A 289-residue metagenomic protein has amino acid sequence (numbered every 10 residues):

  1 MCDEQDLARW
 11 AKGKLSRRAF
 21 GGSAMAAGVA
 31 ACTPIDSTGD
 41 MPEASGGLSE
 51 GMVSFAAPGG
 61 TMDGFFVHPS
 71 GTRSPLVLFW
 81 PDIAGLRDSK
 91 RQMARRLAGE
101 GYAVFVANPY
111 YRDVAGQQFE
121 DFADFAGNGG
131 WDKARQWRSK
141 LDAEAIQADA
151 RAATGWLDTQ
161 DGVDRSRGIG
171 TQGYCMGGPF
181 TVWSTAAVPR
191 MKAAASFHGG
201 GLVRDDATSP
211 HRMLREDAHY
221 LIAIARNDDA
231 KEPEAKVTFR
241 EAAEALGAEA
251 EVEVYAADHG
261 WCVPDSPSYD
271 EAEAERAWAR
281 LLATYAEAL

Functional and structural regions predicted by a protein language model:
M1-L15: N-terminal secretory signal peptides
L15-A30: N-terminal export leaders
T38-P69: N-terminal cap/lid segment of alpha/beta-hydrolase-fold proteins
S74-D82: Short beta-strand element of the alpha/beta-hydrolase
F122-G170: Gly/Ser-rich "nucleophile elbow"/oxyanion-hole loop immediately N-terminal to the catalytic nucleophile in hydrolases
R151-P210: Primarily recognizes the serine-hydrolase "nucleophile elbow" in alpha/beta-hydrolase and SGNH/GDSL folds
G200-V254: The feature captures the conserved acid-bearing segment of alpha/beta-hydrolase catalytic domains
E249-L289: C-terminal catalytic histidine-bearing segment of alpha/beta-hydrolase fold enzymes
